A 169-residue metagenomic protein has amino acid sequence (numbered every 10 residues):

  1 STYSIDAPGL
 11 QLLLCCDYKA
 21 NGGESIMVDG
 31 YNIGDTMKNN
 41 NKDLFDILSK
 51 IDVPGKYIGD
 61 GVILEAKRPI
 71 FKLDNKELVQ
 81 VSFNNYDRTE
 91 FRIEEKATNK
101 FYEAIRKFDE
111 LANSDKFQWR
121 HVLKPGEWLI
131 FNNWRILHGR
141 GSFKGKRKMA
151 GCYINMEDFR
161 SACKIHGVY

Functional and structural regions predicted by a protein language model:
S1-Y169: Active-site environment of non-heme Fe oxygenases that use a 2-His-1-carboxylate facial triad
